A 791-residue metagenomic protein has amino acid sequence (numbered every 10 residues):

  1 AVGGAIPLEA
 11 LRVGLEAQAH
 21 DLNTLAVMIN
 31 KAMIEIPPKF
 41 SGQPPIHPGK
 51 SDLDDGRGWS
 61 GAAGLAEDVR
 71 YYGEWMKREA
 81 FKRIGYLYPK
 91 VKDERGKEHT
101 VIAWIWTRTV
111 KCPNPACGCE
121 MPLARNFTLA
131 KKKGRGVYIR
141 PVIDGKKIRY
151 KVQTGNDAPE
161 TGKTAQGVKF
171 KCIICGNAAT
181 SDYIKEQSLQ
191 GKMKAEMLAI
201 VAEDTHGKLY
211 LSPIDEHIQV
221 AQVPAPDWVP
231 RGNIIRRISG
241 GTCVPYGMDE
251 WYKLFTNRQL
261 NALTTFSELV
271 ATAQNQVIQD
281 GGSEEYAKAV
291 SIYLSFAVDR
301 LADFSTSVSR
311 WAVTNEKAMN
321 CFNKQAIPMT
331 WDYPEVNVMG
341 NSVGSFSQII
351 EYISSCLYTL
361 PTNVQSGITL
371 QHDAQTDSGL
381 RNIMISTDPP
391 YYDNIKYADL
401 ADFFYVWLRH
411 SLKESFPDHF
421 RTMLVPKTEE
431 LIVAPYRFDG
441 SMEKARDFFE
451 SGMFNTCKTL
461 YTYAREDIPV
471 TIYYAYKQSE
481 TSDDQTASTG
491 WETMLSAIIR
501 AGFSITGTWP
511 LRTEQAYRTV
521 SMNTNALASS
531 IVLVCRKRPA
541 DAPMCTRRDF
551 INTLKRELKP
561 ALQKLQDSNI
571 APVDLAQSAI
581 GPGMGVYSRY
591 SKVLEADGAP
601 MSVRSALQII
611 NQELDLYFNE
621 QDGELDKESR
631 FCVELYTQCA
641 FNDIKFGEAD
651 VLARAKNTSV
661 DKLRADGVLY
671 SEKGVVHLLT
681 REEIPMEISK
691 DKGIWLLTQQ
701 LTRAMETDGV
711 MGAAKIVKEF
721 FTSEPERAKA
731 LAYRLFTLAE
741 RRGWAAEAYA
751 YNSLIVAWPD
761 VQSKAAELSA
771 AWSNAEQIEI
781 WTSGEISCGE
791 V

Functional and structural regions predicted by a protein language model:
G3-I6: Conserved SAM/SAH-binding loop
L11-I383, P390, N394-M442, T456 (+3 more regions): Nucleic-acid modification enzymes, centered on SAM-dependent nucleic-acid methyltransferases
N382-I385, V470: Generic beta-sheet signal
K444-E450: Short, glycine-rich nucleotide/cofactor-binding loops
E450-I468, S496, R500: A short glycine-rich, Lys/Arg-flanked "PGG" loop and its adjoining helix->strand segment in the class I
I468-Y474: Short beta-strand segments at enzyme active-site cores
